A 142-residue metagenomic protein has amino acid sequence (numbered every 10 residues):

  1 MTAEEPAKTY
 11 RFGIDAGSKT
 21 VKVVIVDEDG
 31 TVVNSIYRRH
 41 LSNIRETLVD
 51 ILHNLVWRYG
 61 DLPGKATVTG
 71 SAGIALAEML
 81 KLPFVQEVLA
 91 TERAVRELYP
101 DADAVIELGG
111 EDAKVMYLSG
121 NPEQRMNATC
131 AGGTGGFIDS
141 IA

Functional and structural regions predicted by a protein language model:
M1-E87: N-terminal glycine/serine-rich phosphate-binding loop of ATP-dependent small-molecule kinases, especially carbohydrate
M1-P6, A72-E123: Conserved phosphate-binding catalytic cores of ATP/NTP-utilizing and phosphoryl-transfer enzymes
R11, D15, V68, E107-L108 (+1 more regions): Short glycine/serine/threonine-biased micro-segments
K19, D112, T134-I138: Conserved A3 ("GATE") glycine/threonine-rich loop of ANL adenylate-forming enzymes
R38-S42, E87-A94, T129-G136: Short, acidic/turn-prone active-site loops that include or flank metal/cofactor- and phosphate-binding residues
I44, G120-A142: Glycine-rich phosphate-binding loop plus the immediately following alpha-helix
T47-D50, N54, A75, R93-E97 (+2 more regions): Alpha-helical scaffold segments in soluble metabolic enzymes
